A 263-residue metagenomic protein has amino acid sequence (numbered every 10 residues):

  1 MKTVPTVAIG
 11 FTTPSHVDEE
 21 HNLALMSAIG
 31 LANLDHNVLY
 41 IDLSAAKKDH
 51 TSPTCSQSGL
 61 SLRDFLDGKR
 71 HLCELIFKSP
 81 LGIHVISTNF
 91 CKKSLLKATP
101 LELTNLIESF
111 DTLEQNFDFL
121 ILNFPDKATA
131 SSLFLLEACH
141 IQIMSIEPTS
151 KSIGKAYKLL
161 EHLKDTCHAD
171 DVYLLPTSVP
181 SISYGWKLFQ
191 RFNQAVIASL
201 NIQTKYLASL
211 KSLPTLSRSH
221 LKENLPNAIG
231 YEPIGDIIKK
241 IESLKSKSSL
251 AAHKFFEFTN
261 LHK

Functional and structural regions predicted by a protein language model:
K2-P5, A169-K263: C-terminal lobe/tail of nucleotide-utilizing enzymes
K2-S52: Walker A/P-loop phosphate-binding motif and the immediately C-terminal alpha-helix
T13-S15, Y40-Q115, R218-K222: P-loop/Walker-type NTP enzyme "switch/lid" segment
I29, D111, L133-F134: Alpha-helical segments flanking ligand/cofactor-binding loops in enzyme cores
D35, P80, F117, A138-C139: Short, well-ordered alpha-helix to beta-strand connector turns
A45-K47, C91-K93, T149-K151, V179-S183 (+1 more regions): Conserved nucleotide-binding/hydrolysis micro-motifs of P-loop NTPases
F119, F124-A208: Conserved catalytic-core segment of NTP-binding enzymes
